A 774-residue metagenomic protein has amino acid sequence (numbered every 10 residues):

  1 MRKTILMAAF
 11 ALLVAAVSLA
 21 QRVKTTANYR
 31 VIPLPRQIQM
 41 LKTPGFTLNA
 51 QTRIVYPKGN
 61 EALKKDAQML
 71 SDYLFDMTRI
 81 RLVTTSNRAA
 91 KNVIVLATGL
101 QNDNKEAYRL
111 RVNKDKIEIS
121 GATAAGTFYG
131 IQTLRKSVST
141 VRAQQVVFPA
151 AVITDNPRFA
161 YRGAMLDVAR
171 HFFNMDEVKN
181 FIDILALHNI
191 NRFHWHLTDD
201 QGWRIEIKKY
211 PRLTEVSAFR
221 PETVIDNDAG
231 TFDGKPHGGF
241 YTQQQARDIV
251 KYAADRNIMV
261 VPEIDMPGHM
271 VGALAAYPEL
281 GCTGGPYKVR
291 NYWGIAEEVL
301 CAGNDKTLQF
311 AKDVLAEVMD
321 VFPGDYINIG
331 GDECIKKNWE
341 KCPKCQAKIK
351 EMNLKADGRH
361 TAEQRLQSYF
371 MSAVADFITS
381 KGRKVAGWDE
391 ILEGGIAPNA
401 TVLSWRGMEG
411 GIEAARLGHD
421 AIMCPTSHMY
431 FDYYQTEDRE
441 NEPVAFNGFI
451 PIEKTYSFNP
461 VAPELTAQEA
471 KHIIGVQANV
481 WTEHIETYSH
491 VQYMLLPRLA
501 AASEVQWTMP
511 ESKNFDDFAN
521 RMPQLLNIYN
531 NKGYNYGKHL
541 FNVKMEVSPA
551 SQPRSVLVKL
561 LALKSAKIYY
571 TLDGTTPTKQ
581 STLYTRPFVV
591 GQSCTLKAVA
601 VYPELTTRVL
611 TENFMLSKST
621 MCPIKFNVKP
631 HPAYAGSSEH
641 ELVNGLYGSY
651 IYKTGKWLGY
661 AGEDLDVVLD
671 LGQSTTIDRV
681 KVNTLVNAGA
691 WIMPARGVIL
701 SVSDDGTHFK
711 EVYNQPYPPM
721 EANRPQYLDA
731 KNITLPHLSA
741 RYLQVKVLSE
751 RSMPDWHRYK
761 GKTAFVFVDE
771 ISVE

Functional and structural regions predicted by a protein language model:
M1-A27: Bacterial Sec-dependent N-terminal signal peptides
Q21-Y161, H490, Q506-N520, Q524-N527 (+1 more regions): Contiguous, structured surface segment used for ligand recognition
V55, M509, K513-V668, L685 (+1 more regions): Short, compositionally stereotyped local motifs that mark structural "simplifiers"
Q101-Y326, C342, A373, F377 (+1 more regions): Feature activates predominantly on carbohydrate-active enzymes
T123, A600-E604, S749-R751: Surface-exposed loop/turn motifs at beta-strand-loop junctions within extracellular Ig-like and Fibronectin type III
R290-N291, I295-P398, W405-E413: Active-site neighborhood of glycoside hydrolase catalytic domains
V385-E390, G395-A400, R406-V556: Flexible, acidic glycine-rich loops studded with aromatic residues
Y650-Y713, Y717, Y727-E774: Aromatic, loop-rich ligand-recognition surfaces of beta-strand-rich domains
